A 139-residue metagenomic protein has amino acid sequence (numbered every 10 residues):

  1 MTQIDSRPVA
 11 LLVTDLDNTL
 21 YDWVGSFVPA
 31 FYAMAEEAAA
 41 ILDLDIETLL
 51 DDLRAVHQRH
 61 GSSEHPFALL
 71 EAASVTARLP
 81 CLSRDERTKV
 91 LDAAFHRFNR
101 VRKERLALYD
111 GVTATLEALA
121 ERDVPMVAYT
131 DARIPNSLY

Functional and structural regions predicted by a protein language model:
T2-D52: Active-site neighborhood of HAD-like aspartate-dependent phosphohydrolases
P8, F67-A68, H96-N136: Short, acidic loop-to-helix structural element flanking the phosphoryl-transfer center in phosphate-processing enzymes
V24, R59-S63, R102-R105: Short gly/ser-rich anion-binding loops that grip negatively charged ligand groups
G25-P29, D110, A114, Y139: Generic recognition of short, well-ordered alpha-helical segments
F27-E36, L50, P66-A73, I134 (+1 more regions): An amphipathic alpha-helix signature
E36, D51, D85, K89 (+2 more regions): Replace "anionic and nucleotidyl ligands
I41-D43, L79, L119-D123: Hydrophobic alpha-helical bundle segments that form small-molecule/ligand-binding pockets
R54-F98: A metal-dependent, Asp-based hydrolase signature
